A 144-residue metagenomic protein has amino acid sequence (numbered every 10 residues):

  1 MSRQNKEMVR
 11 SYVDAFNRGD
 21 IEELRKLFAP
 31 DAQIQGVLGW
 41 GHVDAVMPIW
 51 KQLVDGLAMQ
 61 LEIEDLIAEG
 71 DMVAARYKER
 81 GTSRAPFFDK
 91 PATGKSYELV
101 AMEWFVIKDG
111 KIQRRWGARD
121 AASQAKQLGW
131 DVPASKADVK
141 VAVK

Functional and structural regions predicted by a protein language model:
M1-P30, A134-K144: Short, low-complexity N-terminal intrinsically disordered segments enriched in polar/charged residues
R3, I21-V73, Y77-R80: A solvent-exposed, acidic/Ser-Thr-rich amphipathic alpha-helical stretch
D31, I63-D65, W104, D109 (+1 more regions): Extracellular/lumenal ectodomain signal focusing on beta-strand-rich modules and carbohydrate-recognition contexts
K78-P86, V139-V143: Short, positively charged
G81-D109: Exposed beta-sheet edge and beta->alpha loop/turn motif
R114-K144: Low-complexity, intrinsically disordered terminal/linker segments enriched in charged and Gly/Pro repeats
